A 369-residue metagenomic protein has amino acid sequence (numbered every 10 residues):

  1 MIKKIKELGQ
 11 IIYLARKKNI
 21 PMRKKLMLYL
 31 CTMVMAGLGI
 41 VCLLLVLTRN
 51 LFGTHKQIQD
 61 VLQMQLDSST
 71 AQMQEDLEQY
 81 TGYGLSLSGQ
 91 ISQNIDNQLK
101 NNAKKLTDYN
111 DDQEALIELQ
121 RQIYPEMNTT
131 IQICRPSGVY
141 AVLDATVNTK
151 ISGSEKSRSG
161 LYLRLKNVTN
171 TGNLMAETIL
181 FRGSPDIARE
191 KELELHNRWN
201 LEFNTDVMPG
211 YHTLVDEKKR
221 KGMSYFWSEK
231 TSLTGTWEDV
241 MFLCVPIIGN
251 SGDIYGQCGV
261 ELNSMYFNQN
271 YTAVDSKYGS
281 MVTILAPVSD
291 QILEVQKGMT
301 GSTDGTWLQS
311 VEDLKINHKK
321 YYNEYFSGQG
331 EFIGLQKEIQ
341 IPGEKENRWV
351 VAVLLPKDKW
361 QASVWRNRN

Functional and structural regions predicted by a protein language model:
M1-R23: Non-catalytic regulatory/interaction regions at protein termini and inter-domain linkers
I20-E118, R135: Juxtamembrane extracytoplasmic/periplasmic/luminal helical "stalk" adjacent to the first N-terminal
L26-L30, V364-N369: N-terminal membrane-entry
S92, Y124-C134, K219, T234-G235 (+1 more regions): Short regulatory alpha-helical segment in sensory/regulatory domains of signaling proteins that mediates
Q122-E126, Q257-M299: Solvent-exposed, extracytoplasmic
L143-L195, P287-D290: GAF sensory/regulatory domain recognition with acknowledged cross-activation on helical regulatory dimers
L180-G259: Extracytoplasmic/periplasmic ligand-binding sensor regions of membrane-associated signaling proteins
E238-M241, I248-S251, G256-F267, S302-R368: Extracellular/periplasmic juxtamembrane segments that couple receptor/chemosensory ectodomains to their
